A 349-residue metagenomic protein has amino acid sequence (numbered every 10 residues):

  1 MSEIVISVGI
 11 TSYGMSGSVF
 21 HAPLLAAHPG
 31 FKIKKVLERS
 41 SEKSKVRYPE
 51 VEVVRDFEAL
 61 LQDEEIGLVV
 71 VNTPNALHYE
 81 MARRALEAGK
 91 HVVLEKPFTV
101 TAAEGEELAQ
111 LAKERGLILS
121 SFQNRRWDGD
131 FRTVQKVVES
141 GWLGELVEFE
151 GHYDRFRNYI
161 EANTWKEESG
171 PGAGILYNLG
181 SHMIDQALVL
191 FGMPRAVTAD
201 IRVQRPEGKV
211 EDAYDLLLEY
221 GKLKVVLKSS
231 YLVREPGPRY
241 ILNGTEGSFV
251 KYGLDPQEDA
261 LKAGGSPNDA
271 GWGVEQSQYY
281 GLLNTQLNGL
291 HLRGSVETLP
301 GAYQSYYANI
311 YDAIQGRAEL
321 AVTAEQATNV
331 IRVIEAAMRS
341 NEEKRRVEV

Functional and structural regions predicted by a protein language model:
M1-Y48: N-terminal Rossmann-like dinucleotide-binding module
E3, L117, G144-E148, R339-V349: C-terminal capping/lid region of NAD(P)-dependent oxidoreductase domains
H28, I241-A321, E325, V349: C-terminal glycine/acidic-rich active-site capping loop/insertion
R39, V51-L111: Beta-loop-alpha module in the N-terminal Rossmann-like domain of NAD(P)-dependent dehydrogenases, especially those
R55, L94, L119-S121, E150 (+1 more regions): Hydrophobic residues in well-ordered beta-strands that form the structural core
E107-N124, E145-F149: Rossmann-fold dehydrogenase core element
R125-E207, K344: Predominantly a Rossmann-like dinucleotide-binding segment in NAD(P)-dependent oxidoreductases
L216-K222, L242-G244: Active-site beta-strand termini and strand-to-loop segments that position acidic
